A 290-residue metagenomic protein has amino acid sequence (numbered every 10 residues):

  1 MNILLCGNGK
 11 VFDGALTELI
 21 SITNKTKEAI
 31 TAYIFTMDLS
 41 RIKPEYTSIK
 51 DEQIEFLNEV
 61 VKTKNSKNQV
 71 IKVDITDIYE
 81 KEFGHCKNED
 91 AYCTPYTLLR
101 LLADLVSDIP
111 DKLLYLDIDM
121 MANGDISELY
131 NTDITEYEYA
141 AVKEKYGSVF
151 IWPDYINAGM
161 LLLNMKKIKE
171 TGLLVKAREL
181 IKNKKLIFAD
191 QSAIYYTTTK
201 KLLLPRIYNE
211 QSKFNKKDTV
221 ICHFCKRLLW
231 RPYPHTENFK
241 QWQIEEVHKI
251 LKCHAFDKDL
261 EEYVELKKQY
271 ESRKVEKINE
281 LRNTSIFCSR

Functional and structural regions predicted by a protein language model:
M1-K10, L16-E18, T26-E28, M165-R290: A glycosyltransferase accessory/donor-loop signature
S21-K25, E59-V60, L102-D104, E128: A generic secondary-structure signal
A29-T31, K112: Residues at the starts of beta-strands that form the adenosine-phosphate
T31-D38: Short internal beta-strands
E45-L105: Active-site-proximal specificity loops/subdomain of glycosyltransferases
I75-G84, G147-S148, N209-F214: A short acidic, often aromatic-flanked loop/helix-cap motif at beta-alpha or helix-coil junctions that lines enzyme
T76, Y96-K143, P153-Y155, L162-L163: GT-A fold catalytic core of metal-dependent nucleotide-sugar glycosyltransferases, centered on the diacidic
V149-M160, L186: A recurrent flexible, glycine/aromatic-enriched loop bordering the glycosyltransferase active site that acts as
